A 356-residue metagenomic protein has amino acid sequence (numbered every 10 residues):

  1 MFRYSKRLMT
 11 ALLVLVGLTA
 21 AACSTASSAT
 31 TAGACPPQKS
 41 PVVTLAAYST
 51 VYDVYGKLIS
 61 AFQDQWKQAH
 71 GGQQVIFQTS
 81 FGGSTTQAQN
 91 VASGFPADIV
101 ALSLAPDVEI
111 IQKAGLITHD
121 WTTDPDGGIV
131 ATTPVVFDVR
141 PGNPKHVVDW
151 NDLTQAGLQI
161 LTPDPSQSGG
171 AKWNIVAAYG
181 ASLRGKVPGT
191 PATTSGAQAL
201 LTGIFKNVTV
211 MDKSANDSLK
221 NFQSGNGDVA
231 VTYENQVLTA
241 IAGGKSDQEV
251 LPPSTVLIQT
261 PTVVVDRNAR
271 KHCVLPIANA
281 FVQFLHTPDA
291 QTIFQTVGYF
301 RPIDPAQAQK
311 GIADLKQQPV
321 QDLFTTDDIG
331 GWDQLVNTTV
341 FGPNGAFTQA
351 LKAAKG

Functional and structural regions predicted by a protein language model:
F2, A269-G356: Extracellular/periplasmic juxtamembrane helices and adjacent flexible linkers that interface with membrane partners
T19-A22: C-terminal motif of bacterial Sec signal peptides marking the signal peptidase cleavage site
S24-A26: Bacterial signal peptide processing site
A29-S168, Q309, F347-T348, K352-G356: N-terminal segment of the mature folded domain
A46-Y48, V139-R140, Q159-T193, I204-V208 (+1 more regions): Short beta-strand->loop
D120-V130, I241, K245-V256: Short beta-strand->loop
G142-V148, Q167, G180-G189, N268-A278: Short helix-loop capping/hinge motifs at secondary-structure junctions, enriched in acidic/polar residues
K186-P253, P261: Ligand-binding pocket segment of bilobal, Venus flytrap-like solute-binding proteins
